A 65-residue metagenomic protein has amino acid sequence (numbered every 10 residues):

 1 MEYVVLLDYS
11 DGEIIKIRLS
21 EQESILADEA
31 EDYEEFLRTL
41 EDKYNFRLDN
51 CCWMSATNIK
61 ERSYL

Functional and structural regions predicted by a protein language model:
E2-S10: A short beta-strand micro-motif
E2-Y3, I15, Q22, F36 (+1 more regions): Terminal low-complexity, poorly structured segments
V5, S24-L26, R38, S63-Y64: Intrinsically disordered, low-complexity segments enriched in glycine/proline and serine/threonine
L7, I14-K16, M54-I59: Hydrophobic transmembrane signal anchors and adjacent membrane-proximal interface regions, especially in viral
L7, R18-S20, D49: A structural detector for beta-sheet-dominated domains
E13-E31: A short, exposed loop/beta-hairpin motif centered on an aromatic-Gly-Thr core
Y33-L65: Short, mixed-charge low-complexity intrinsically disordered segments
